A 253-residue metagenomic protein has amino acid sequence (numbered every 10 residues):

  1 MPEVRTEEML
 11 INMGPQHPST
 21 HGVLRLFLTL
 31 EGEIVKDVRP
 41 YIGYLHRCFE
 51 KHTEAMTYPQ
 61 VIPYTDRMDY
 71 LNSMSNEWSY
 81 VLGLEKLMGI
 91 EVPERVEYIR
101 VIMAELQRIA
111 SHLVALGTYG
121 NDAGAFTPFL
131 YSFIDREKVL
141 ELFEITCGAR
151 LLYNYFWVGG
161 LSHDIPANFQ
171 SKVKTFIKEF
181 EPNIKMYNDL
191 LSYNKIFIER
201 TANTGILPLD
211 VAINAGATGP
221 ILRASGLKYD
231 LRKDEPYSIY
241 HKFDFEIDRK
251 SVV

Functional and structural regions predicted by a protein language model:
M1-R25, T29-V253: Active-site bordering "gate/hinge" segments that shape substrate access to catalytic or cofactor-binding pockets
